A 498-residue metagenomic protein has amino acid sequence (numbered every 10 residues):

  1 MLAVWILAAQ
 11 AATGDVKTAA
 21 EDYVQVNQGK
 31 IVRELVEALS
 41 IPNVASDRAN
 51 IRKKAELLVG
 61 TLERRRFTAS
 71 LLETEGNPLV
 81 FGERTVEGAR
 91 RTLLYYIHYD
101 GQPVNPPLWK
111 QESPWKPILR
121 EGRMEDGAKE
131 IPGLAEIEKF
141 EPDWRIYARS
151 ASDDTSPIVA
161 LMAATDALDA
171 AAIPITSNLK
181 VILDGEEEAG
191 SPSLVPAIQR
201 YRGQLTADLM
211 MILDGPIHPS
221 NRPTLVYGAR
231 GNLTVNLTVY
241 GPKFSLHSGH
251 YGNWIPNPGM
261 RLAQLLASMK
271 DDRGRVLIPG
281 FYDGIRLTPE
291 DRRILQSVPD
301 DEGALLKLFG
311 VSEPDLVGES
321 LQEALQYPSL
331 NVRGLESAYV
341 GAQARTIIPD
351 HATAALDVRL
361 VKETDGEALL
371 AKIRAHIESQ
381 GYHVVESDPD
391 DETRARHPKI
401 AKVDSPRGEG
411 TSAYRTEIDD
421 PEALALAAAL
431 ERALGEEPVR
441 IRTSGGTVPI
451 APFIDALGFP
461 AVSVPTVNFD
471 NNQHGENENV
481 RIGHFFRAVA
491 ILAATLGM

Functional and structural regions predicted by a protein language model:
L7-D15, H218, T234-N236, Y240-N479 (+1 more regions): Metal-dependent amide/peptide-bond hydrolase catalytic core, centered on the "pita-bread" metallohydrolase fold
T13-A151, I158, A170-I175, L356: Acidic/His- and Gly-rich active-site-bordering loop/insert found across diverse amide/peptide-bond hydrolases
R90, E112, T176, T206 (+4 more regions): Short, solvent-exposed loop/turn segments at the edges of secondary structure
Y96-H98, L183, M211-D214, T238 (+1 more regions): Short beta-strand segments
E138-G228, D300: Acidic/histidine-rich catalytic neighborhood of metal-dependent amide-processing enzymes
S156-A167, R261-Q264, P452, R487-I491: Short amphipathic alpha-helical face segments that pack within enzyme cores and frequently flank/anchor catalytic
A163-A170, Q264-S268, V358, A494-G497: Short glycine/serine- and small hydrophobic-enriched flexible loop segments
L179-V181, A197, M211, L426 (+2 more regions): Extended, hydrophobic alpha-helical segments in both membrane/secreted and soluble proteins
